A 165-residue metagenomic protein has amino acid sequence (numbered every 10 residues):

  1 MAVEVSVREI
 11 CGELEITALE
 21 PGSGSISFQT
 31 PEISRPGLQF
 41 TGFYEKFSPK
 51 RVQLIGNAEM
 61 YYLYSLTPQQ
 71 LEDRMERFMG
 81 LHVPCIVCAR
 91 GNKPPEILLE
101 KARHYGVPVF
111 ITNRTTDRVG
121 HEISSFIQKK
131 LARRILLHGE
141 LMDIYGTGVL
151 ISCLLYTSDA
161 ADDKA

Functional and structural regions predicted by a protein language model:
A2-M79: Gly/Thr-rich phosphate-binding loop signature of adenosyl cofactor/nucleotide-binding cores
R51-L54, P84-V87, V107-F110, G148-L150: Structural motif
G56-A58, R90-G91, N113, Y145-T147 (+1 more regions): Fold-independent oxyanion-binding glycine-rich loops and adjacent beta-strand/coil segments at enzyme active sites
D73, P95-I97, S158: Short Gly/charged-rich anion-binding patches and loops
F78-P84, R103-G106: Short, surface-exposed connector motifs at secondary-structure boundaries
K93-F126: Charged, amphipathic alpha-helical linker segments immediately N-terminal to NTP-binding catalytic cores
H121-L155: Glycine-rich adenosyl-nucleotide cofactor-binding module
Y156-A160, K164-A165: Single conserved hydrophobic/aromatic residue that forms the stacking wall/gate of nucleotide- or nucleobase-binding
